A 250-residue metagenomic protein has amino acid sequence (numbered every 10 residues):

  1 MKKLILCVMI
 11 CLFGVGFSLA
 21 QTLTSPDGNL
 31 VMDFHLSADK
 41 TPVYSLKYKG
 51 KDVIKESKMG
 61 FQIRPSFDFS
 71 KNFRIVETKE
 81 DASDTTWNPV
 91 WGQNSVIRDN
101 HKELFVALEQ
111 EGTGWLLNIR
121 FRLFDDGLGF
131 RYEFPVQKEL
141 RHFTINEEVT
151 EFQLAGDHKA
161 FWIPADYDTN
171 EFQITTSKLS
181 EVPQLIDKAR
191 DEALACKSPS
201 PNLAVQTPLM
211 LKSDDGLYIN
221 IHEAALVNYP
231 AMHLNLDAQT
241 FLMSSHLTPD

Functional and structural regions predicted by a protein language model:
M1-L4: Positively charged n-region of N-terminal signal peptides that target proteins for export
C7-G16: Bacterial N-terminal signal peptides
G16-F17, K40: Hydrophobic alpha-helical segments
S18-T22: Boundary at the C-terminal end of the N-terminal hydrophobic targeting segment
L23-D250: N-terminal accessory beta-strand-rich subdomains and adjacent acidic, glycine-rich linkers that precede catalytic cores
